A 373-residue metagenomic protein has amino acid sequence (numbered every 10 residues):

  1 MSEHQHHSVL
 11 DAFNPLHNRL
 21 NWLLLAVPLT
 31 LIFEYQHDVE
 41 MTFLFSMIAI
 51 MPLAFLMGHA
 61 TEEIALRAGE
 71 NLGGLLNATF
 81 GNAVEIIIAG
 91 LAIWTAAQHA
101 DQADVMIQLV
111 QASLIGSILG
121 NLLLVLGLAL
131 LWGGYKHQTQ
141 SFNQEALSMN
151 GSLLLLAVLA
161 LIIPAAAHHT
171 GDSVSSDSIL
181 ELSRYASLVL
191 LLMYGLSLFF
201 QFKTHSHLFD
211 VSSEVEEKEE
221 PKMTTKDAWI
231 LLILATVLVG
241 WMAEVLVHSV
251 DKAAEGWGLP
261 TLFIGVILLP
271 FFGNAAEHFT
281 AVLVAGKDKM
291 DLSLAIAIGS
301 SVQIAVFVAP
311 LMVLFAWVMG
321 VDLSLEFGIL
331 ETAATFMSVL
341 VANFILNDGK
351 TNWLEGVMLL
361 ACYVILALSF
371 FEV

Functional and structural regions predicted by a protein language model:
M1-V373: Hydrophobic alpha-helical segments, chiefly the membrane-spanning helices and signal/signal-anchor peptides
